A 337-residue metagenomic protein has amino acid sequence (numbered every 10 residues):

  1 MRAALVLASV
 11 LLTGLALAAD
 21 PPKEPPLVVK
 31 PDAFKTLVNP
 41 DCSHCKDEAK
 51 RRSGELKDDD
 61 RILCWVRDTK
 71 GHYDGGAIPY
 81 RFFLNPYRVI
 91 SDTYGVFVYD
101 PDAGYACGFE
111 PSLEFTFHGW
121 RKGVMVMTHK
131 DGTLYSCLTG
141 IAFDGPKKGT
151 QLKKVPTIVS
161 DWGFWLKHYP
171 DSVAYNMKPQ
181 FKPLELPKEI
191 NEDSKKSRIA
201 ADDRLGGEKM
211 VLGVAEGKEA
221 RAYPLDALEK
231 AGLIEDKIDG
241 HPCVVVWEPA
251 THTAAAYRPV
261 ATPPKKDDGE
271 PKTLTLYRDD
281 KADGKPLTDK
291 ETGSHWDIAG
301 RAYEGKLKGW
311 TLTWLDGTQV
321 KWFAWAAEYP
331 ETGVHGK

Functional and structural regions predicted by a protein language model:
A4-G14: Bacterial N-terminal signal peptides
A19-K337: Mid-to-C-terminal functional-domain signal that highlights helix-capping/loop sites within ligand-binding modules
